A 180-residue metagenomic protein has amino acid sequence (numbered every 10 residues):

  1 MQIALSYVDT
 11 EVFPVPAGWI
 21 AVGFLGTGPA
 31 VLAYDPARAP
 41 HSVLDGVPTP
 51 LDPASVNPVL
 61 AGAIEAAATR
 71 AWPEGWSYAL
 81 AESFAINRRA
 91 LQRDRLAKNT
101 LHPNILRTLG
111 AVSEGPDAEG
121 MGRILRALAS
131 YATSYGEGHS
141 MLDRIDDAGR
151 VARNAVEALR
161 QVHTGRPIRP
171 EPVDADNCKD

Functional and structural regions predicted by a protein language model:
M1-V43, S134-V151, A155: General nucleic-acid-binding
V43-P73: A short, Lys/Arg-rich alpha-helix, primarily the initiator
W72, S83-I86: Surface-exposed, Lys/Arg-rich phosphate-binding patches that contact polyanionic backbones
S77-E82: Short alpha-helical "recognition helix" segments of helix-turn-helix
F84, R95, L109-G110, L128: A general structural motif at alpha-helix termini
A85-N104: Recognition helix of helix-turn-helix/homeodomain-like DNA-binding domains that insert into the DNA major groove
L101-R123: DNA major-groove recognition helix of helix-turn-helix/homeodomain DNA-binding modules
G122-D180: Helix-turn-helix/homeodomain-like alpha-helical modules used for DNA recognition and transcription-factor dimerization
